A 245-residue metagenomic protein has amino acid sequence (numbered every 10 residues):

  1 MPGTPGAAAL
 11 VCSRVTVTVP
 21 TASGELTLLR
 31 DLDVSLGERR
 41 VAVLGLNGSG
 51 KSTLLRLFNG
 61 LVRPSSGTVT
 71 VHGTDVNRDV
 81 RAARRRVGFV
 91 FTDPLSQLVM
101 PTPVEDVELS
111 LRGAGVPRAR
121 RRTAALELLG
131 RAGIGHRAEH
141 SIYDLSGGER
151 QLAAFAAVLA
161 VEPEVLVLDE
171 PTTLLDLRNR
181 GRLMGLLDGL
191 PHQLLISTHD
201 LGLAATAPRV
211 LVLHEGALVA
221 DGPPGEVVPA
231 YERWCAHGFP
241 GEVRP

Functional and structural regions predicted by a protein language model:
L44-L46: The feature captures the beta-strand-to-loop junction immediately N-terminal to the Walker
N59: Helix-to-loop junction immediately C-terminal to a conserved catalytic motif
G67-R78, A83: Conserved ABC transporter NBD signature motif
A119-R137: Conserved ABC ATPase "signature" region
S141-L145, E149: Conserved ABC ATPase signature
L166-E170: Catalytic Walker B motif of ABC-type/P-loop ATPase nucleotide-binding domains
A217-P240: Conserved beta-strand-loop-alpha-helix hinge in the C-terminal portion of ABC ATPase nucleotide-binding domains
